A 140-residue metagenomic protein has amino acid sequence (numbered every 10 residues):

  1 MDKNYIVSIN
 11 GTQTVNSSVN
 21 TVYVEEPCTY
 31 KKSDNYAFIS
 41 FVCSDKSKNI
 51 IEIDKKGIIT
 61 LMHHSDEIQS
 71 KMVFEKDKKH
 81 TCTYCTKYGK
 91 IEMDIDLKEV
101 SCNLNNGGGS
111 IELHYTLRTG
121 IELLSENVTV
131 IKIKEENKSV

Functional and structural regions predicted by a protein language model:
M1-E112, T116-E126, N137-V140: N-terminal intrinsically disordered, cationic/polar leader segments that include organellar targeting peptides
I131-I133: A short acidic/small-residue loop/turn micro-motif
